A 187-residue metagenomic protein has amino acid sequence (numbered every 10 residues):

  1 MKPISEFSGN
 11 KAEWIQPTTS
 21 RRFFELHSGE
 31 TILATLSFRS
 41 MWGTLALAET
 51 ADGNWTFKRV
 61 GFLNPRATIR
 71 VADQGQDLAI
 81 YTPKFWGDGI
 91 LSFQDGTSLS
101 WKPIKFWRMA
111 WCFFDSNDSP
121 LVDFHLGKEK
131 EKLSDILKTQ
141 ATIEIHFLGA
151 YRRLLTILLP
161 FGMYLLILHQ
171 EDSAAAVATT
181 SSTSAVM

Functional and structural regions predicted by a protein language model:
M1-L45, A51-D52, D77-M187: Low-complexity or membrane-interfacial segments used for flexible interactions
T44-D73: Short, well-structured hydrophobic secondary-structure segments
